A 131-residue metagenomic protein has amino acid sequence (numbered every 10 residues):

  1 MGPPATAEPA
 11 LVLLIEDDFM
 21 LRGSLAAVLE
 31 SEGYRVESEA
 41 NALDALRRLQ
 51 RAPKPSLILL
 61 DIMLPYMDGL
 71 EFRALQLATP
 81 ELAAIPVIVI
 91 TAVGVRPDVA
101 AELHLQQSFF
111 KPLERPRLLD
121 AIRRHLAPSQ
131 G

Functional and structural regions predicted by a protein language model:
M1-L13, R115-G131: Non-catalytic signal-transmission and effector/linker regions of two-component phosphorelay proteins
E16, T91: Conserved acidic carboxylate
F19-E37, H125: Two-component/phosphorelay signaling modules centered on CheY-like receiver
R22, P65, A83: The feature encodes the CheY-like receiver
S38-L57: Acidic, metal-coordinating helix/loop segments flanking the phosphotransfer/catalytic sites of two-component signaling
N41, D68-E71: Acidic catalytic/metal-coordinating carboxylates
D61: Active-site residues of response regulator receiver
L70-E71, V93-K111, P116, D120 (+1 more regions): Alpha4 helix (beta4-alpha4-beta5 surface) of REC/receiver domains from two-component response regulators
